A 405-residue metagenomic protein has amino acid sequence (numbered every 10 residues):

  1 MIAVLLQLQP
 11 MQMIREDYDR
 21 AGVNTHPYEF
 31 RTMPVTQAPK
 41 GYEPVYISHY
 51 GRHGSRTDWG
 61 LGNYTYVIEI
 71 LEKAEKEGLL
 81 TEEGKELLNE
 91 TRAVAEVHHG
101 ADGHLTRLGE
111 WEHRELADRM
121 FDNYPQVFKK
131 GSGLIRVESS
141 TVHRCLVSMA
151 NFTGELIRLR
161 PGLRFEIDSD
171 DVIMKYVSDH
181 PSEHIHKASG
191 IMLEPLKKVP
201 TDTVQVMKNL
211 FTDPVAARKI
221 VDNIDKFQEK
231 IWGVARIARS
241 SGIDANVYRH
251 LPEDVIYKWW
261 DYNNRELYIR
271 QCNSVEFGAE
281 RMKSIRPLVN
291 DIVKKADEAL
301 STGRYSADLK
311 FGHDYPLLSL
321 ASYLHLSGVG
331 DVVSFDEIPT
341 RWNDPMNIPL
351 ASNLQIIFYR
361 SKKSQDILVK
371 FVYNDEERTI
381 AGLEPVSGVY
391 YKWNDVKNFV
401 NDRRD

Functional and structural regions predicted by a protein language model:
M1-V4: Bacterial N-terminal signal peptides
L8-R136, S140-D308, G312-D405: Signature for phosphate-centric chemistry
